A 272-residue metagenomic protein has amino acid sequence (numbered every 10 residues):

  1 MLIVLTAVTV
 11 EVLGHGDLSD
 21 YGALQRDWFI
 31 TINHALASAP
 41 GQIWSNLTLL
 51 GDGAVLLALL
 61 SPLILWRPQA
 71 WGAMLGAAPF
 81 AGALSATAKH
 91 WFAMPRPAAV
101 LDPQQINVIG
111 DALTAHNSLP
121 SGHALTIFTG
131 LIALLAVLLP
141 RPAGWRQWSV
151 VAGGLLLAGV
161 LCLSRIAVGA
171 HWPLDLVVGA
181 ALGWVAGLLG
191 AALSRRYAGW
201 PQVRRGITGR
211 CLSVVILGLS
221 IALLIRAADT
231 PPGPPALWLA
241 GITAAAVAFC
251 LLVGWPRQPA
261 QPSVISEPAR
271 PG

Functional and structural regions predicted by a protein language model:
M1-V55, T87-T114, V253-G272: N-terminal transmembrane-helix/juxtamembrane module of multi-pass inner/ER membrane proteins
M1-V8, A77-A81, L155-L156, V214-L219: Alpha-helical transmembrane segments
I3-V4, A54, M74, A78-A86 (+2 more regions): Alpha-helical transmembrane spans of integral membrane proteins, capturing the lipid-embedded, hydrophobic core of TM
H34-S45, A58, P62, W66-A70 (+2 more regions): Membrane-helix interfacial "entry" motifs
T48-R67, H123-L138: Hydrophobic alpha-helical transmembrane segments
L60-L84, V150-V151: Interfacial segments of alpha-helical transmembrane regions
G72-L101, L161-G169: Hydrophobic alpha-helical transmembrane segments of integral membrane proteins
N107-R257: Membrane-embedded catalytic cores of phosphoryl/pyrophosphoryl-handling enzymes
